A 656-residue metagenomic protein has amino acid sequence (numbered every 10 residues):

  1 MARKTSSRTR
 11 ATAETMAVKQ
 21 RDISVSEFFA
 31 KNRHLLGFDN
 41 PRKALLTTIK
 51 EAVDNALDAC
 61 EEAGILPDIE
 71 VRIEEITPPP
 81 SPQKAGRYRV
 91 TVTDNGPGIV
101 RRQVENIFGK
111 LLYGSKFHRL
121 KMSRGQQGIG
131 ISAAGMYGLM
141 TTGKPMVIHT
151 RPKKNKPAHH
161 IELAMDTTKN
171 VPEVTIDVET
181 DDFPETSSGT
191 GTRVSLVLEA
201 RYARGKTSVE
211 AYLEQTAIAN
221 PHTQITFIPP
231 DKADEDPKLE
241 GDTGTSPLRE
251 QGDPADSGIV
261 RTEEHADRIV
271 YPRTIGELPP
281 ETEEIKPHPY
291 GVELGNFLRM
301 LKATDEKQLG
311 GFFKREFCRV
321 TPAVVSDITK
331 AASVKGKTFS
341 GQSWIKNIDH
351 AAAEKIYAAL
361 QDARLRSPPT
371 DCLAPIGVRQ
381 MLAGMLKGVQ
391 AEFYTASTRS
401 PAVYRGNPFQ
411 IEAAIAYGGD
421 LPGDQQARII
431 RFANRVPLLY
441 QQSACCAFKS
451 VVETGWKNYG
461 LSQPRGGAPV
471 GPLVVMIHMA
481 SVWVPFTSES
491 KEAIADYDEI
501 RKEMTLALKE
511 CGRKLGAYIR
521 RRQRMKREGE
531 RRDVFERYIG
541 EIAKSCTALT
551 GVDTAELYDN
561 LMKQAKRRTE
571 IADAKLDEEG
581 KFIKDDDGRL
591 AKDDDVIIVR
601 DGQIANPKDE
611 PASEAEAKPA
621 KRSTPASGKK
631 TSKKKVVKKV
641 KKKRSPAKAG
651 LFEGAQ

Functional and structural regions predicted by a protein language model:
A2, T168, V174, R201-H222 (+6 more regions): Charged regulatory segments coupled to nucleotide-binding catalytic modules in large multidomain enzymes
R8-A13, Y88-R89, G114-L239, P254-R299 (+3 more regions): GHKL-type ATPase core
A17-Q20, G37, C60-E61, R72-E74 (+8 more regions): Replace "in large, NTP-powered and nucleic-acid-processing enzymes" with "in large, NTP-powered factors and other
R42-I69, S132-Y137: Conserved ATP-binding N-box helix of the HATPase_c
A56-T93: ATP-lid-like helix-loop hinge signature
A85-R87, T91-L120: Glycine-rich/acidic phosphate-handling loop/turn and adjacent ATP-lid/helix of nucleotide-binding kinase/ATPase domains
G241-T243, R249, P254-S257, L294-N296 (+6 more regions): Charge-rich (often acidic), low-complexity intrinsically disordered regions concentrated in mid-to-C-terminal segments
F312-K330: Helix-hairpin-helix
